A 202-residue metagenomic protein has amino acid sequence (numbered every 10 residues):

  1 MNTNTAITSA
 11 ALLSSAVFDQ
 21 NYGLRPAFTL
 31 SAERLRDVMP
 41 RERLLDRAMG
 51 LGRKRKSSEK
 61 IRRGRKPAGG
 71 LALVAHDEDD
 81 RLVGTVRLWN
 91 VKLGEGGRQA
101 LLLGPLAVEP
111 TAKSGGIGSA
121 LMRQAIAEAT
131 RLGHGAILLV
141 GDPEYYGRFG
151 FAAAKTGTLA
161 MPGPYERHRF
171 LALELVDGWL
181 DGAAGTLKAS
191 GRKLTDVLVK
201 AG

Functional and structural regions predicted by a protein language model:
M1-Y22, P143-E144, M161-R169, L173: Acyl-donor-binding surface of acyltransferase catalytic domains
A27-R41: A short beta-loop-alpha structural element at the N-terminal edge of CoA-dependent acyl/N-acetyltransferase catalytic
V38, D46-K92: Active-site rim helix/loop that mediates acceptor-substrate recognition in acyltransferases
R81, E95-G96, E109-A120, L132 (+1 more regions): Conserved glycine-rich acetyl-CoA-binding loop
K92-A100: A short, polar/charged loop-to-alpha-helix boundary motif
L103, V108, S114-A127, L138-L139: Conserved acetyl-CoA-binding loop-helix of GNAT-fold acetyltransferases
R131-G135, V140-E166: Conserved active-site alpha-helix within GNAT-family acetyltransferase domains
A160-G202: C-terminal "cap" of GNAT-fold acetyltransferases
